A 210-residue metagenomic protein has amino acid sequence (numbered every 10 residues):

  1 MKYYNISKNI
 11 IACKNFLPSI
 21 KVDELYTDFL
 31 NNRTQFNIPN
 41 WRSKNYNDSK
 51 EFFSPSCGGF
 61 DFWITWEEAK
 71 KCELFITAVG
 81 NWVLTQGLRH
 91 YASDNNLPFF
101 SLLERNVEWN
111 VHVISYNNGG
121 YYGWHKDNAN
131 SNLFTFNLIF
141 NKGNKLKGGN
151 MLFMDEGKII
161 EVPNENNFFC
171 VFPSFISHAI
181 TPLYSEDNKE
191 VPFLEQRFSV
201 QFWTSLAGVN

Functional and structural regions predicted by a protein language model:
M1-N96: Non-heme Fe(II)/2-oxoglutarate
Y3, I10-A12, V113, N137 (+3 more regions): Conserved hydrophobic/aromatic beta-strand scaffold that supports enzyme active sites
I64-L74, Y116-Y121, M151-F169: Generic detector of contiguous secondary-structure segments
E104-G120: A short glycine-rich, His/Asp/Glu-containing loop-to-beta-strand
R105, N128-F134, P192-Q196: A generic structural micro-feature
S115-N117, A129-K145, T204: Short, conserved beta-strand element in jelly-roll/cupin
Y121-F134, G157: A short beta-loop-beta micro-motif enriched in histidine and acidic residues
L146-N210: Catalytic core of Fe(II)/2-oxoglutarate
